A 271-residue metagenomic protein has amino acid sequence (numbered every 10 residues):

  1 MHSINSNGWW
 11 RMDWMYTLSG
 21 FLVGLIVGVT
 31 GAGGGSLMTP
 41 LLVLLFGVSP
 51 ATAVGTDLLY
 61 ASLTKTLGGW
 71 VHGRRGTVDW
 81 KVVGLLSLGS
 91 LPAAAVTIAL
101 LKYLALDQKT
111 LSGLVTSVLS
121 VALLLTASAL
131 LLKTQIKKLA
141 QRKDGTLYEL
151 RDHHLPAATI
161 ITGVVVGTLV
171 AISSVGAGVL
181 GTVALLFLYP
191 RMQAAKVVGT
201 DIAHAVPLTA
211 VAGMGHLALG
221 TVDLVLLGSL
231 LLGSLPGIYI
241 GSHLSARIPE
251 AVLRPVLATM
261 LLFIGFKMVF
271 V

Functional and structural regions predicted by a protein language model:
M1-S19, L44, G73-T168, A218-V271: Juxtamembrane transmembrane-helix boundary motif
G20-G31, V164-S174: Transmembrane alpha-helix interface/packing and boundary motifs in multi-pass membrane proteins, characterized by
T30-L85: Juxtamembrane transmembrane-helix termini in multi-pass membrane transport proteins
G31-M38, S174-T182: Transmembrane helix boundary and interhelical junction motifs in multipass membrane proteins
M38-A51, L180-K196: Interfacial segments of multi-pass membrane proteins
P40, D57, I98-A99, V183 (+2 more regions): Transmembrane alpha-helix boundary and packing residues in multipass membrane permease domains and related
P40, T66-R75, G167-A171, G181-V183 (+1 more regions): Generic transmembrane alpha-helix signature in multi-pass membrane proteins, especially transporters/channels
G55, V83, V198-G199, A258: Conserved glycine-rich helix-kink/hinge and helix-boundary motifs of the Major Facilitator Superfamily
